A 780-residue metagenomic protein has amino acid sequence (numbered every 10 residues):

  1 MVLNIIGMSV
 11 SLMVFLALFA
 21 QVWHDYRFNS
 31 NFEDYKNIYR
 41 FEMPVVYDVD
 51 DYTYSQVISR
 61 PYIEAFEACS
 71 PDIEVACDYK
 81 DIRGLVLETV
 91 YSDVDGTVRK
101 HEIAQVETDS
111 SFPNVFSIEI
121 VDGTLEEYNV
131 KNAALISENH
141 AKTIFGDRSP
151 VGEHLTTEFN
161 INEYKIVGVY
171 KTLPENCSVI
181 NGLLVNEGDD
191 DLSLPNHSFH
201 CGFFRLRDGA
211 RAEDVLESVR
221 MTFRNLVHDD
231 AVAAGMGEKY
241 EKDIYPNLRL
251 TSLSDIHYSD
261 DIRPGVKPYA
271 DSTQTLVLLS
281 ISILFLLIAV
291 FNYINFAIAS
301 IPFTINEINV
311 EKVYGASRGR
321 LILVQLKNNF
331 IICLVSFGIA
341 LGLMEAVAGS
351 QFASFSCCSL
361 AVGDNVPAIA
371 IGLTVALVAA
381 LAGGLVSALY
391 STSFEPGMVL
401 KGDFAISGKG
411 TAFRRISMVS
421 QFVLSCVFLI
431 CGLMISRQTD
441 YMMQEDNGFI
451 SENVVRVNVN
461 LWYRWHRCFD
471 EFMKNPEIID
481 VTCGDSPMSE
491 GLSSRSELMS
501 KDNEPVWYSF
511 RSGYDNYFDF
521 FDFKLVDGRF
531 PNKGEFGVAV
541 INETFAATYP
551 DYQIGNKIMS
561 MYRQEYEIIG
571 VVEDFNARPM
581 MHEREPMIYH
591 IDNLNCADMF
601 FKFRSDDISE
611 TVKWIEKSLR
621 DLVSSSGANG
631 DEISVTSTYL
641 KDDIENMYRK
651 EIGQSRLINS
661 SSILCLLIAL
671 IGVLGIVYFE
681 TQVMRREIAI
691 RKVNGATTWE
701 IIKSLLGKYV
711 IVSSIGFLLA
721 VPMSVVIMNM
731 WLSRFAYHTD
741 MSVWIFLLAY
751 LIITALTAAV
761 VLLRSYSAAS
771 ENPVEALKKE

Functional and structural regions predicted by a protein language model:
M1-L3, G7, A289-I332, S393-F404 (+2 more regions): Intracellular coupling helices
M1-R27, T411-Q438, F449, G672 (+1 more regions): Short, strongly hydrophobic transmembrane alpha-helices
N4, D25, F41, F66 (+28 more regions): Generic structural signal for small/hydrophobic residues in well-ordered secondary structure, especially within
A17-A20, R249, N329-P396, R437 (+1 more regions): Small-residue-rich transmembrane alpha-helices
L18-L87, R99, D191, H197-R205 (+6 more regions): Membrane-proximal extracellular/periplasmic loop immediately following the first transmembrane helix
D109-D122, A134-A270, D470, K474-M647: Mid-to-C-terminal secondary-structure elements that act as membrane-proximal/extracytoplasmic interface segments
N225-S282, F303, S317, A348-I371 (+4 more regions): Membrane-helix entry/capping segments
T273-F296, R656-G675, L718-L719, M723 (+2 more regions): Internal alpha-helical transmembrane segments of multipass membrane proteins, especially hydrophobic lipid-embedded
